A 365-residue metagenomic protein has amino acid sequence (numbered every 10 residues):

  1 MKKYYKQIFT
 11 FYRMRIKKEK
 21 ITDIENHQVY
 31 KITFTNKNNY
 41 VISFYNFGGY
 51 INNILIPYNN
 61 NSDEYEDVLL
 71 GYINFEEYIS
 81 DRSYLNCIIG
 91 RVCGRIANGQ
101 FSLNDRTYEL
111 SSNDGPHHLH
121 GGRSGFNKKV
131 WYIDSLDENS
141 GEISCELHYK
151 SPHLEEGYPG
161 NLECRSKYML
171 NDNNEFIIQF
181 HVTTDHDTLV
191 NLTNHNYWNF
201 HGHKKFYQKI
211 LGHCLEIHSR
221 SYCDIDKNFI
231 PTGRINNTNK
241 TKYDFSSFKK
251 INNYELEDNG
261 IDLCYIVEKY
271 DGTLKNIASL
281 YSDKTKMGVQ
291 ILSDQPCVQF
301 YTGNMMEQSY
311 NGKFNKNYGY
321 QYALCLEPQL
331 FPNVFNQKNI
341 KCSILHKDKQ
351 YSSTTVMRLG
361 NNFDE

Functional and structural regions predicted by a protein language model:
M1-K2, M14: Accessible peptide chain termini
K2-K3, I8: Polybasic, lysine-rich low-complexity intrinsically disordered segments
I8-E365: An exposed, glycine/acidic-rich loop-and-rim segment of catalytic or binding clefts
